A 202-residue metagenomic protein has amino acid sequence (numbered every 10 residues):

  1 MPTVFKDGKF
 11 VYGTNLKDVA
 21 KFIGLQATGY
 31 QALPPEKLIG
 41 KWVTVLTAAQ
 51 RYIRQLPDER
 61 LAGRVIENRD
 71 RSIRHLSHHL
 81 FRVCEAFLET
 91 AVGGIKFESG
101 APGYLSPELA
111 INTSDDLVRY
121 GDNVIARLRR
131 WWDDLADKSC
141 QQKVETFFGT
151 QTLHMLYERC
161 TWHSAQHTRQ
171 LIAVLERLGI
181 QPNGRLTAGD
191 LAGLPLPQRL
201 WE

Functional and structural regions predicted by a protein language model:
F5-Q31: Non-catalytic, surface beta->alpha helical segment in thiol-disulfide oxidoreductase systems
N15-K17, I23, L46-Q50, R54 (+2 more regions): Hydrophobic, helix-prone linear segments
L25-L38, L109, D116: Short, charged, low-complexity loops and linkers
L33-Q55, H78-E89: Alpha-helical bundle segments that constitute or directly flank the non-heme di-iron/ferroxidase center
W42, L46-I53, E108-V144, Q151-Q170: Acidic/histidine-rich alpha-helical segments that form the ligand environment of transition-metal centers
R60-P107, K143-E202: Short, contiguous alpha-helical
